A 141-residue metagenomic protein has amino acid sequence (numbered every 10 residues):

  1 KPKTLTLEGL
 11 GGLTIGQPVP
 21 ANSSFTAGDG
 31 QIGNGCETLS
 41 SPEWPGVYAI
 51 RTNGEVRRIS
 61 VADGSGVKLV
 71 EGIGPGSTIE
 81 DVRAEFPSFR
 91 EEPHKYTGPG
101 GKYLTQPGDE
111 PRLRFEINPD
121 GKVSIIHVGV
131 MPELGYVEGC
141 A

Functional and structural regions predicted by a protein language model:
K1-P20: N-terminal low-complexity, Pro/Thr/Ser-rich intrinsically disordered segments that act as propeptides or flexible
T6-G12, G66-I73: Second-shell loop/turn segments in exported
G12-L13, K68, S88, L134: Ligand-recognition elements built from short beta-strands and adjacent flexible loops
P18-T52, I79-K122: A cross-family detector of function-defining hotspots
G54-E55, I59-A62, E71-P75: Mid-length scaffold segments of soluble, non-membrane domains
V67-E85: Mature extracytoplasmic domains of secretory-pathway proteins
I125: A motif-centric signal for short, conserved binding hotspots located in accessible loops or intrinsically disordered
V128-A141: Short, low-complexity, Pro/Ser/Thr/Gly-rich segments in the mature regions of secreted, periplasmic
